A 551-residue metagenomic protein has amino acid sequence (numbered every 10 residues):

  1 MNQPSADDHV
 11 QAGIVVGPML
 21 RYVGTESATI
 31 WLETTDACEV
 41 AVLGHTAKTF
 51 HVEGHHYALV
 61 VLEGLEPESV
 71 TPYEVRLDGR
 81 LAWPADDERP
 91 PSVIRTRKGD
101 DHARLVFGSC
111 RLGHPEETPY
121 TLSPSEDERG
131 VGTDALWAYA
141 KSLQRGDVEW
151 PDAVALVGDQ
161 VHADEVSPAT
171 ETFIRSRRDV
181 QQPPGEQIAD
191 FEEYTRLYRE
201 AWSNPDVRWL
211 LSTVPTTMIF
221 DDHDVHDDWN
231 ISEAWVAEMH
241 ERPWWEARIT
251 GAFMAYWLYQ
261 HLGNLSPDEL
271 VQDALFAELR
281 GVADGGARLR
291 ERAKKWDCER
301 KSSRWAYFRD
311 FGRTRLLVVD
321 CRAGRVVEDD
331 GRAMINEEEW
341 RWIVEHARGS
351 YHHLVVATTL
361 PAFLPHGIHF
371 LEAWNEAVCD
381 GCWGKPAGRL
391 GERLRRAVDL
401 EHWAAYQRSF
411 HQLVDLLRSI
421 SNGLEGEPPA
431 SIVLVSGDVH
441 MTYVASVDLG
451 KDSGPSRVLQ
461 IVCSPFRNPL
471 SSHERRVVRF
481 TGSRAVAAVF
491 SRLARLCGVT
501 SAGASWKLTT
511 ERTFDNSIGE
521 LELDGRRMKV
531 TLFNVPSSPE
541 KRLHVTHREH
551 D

Functional and structural regions predicted by a protein language model:
N2-D551: Metal-dependent phosphoester/phosphodiester hydrolase catalytic core
